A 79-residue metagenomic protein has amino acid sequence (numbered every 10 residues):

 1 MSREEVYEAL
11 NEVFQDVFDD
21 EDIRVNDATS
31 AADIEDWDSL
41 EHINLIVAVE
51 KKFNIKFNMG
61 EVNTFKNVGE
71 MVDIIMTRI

Functional and structural regions predicted by a protein language model:
S2-W37, E41-V47, K51-I79: Phosphopantetheine-dependent thiolation modules in NRPS/PKS and related acyl-activating systems
